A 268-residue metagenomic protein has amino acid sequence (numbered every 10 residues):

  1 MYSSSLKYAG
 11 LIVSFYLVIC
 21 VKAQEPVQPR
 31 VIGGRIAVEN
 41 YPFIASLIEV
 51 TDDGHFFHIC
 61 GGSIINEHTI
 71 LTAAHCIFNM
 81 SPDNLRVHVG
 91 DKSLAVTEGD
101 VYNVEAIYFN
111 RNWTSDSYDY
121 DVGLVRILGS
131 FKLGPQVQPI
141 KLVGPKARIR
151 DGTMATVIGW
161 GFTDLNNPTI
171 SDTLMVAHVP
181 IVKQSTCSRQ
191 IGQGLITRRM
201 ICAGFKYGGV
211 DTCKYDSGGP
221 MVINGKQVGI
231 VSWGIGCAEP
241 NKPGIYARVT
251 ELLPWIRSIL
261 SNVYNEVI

Functional and structural regions predicted by a protein language model:
M1-L71, M80, R86-D91, E266-I268: Protease-domain processing segments flanking chymotrypsin-fold serine proteases, especially trypsin-like
Q28-P29, L47-V50, I70-A73, F78-S115 (+2 more regions): Conserved H-D interstitial segment of serine endopeptidase catalytic domains
I32-V38, W113-S117, A147, N167-I170 (+3 more regions): Conserved, non-catalytic sequence blocks in retroelement Pol enzymes and Pol-derived host proteins
P42-I44, A73, N84, V137 (+9 more regions): Disulfide-stabilized extracellular ectodomain repeats and their linkers
V50-D52, H75-N79, D91-A95, L128-L133 (+5 more regions): Acidic glycine-/aspartate-rich tracts in secreted/extracellular proteins
S63-I64, R150, G209-V231: Catalytic nucleophile loop of clan PA
Y102, V122, I127-L128, L133-G208 (+1 more regions): Chymotrypsin/trypsin-fold serine protease catalytic domain
R148, R248-I268: C-terminal helix/juxtamembrane-tail motif
